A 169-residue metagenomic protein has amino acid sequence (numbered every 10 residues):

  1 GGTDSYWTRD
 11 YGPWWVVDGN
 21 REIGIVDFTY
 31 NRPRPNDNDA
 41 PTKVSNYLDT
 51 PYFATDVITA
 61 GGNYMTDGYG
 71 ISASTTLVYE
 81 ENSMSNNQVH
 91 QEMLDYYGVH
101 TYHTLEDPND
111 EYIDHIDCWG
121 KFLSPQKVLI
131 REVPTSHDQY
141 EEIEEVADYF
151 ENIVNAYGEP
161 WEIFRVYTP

Functional and structural regions predicted by a protein language model:
G1-P169: The feature marks the mature, well-folded catalytic cores of soluble enzymes
